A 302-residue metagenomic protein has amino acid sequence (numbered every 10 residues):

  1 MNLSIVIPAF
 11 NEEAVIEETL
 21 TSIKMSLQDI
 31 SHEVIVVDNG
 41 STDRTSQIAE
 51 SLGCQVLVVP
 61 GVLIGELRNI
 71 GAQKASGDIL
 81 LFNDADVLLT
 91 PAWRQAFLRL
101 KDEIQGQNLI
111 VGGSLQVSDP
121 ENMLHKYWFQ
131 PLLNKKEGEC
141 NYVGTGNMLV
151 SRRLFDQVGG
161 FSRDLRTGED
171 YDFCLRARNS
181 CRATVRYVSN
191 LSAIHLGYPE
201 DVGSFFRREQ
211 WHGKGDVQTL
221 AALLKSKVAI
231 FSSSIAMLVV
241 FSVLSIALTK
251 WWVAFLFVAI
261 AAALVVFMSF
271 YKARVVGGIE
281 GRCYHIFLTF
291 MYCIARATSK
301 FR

Functional and structural regions predicted by a protein language model:
E12-S26: Short, well-formed alpha-helical segments that are part of the catalytic scaffolds of diverse glycosyltransferases
S22, D38-S46, V87: A conserved acidic beta->alpha catalytic loop
R44, A85-L100, L175: Acidic donor-binding/catalytic loop of UDP-sugar-dependent glycosyltransferases, especially processive GT2
V59-A75, Y142: Glycine-rich, basic loop-to-helix element that forms the pyrophosphate-binding segment of sugar-nucleotide handling
L80: Short aromatic/hydrophobic "clamp" motif used to bind/position activated sugar donors
A92-M123: Conserved donor NDP-sugar-binding/catalytic core segment of glycosyltransferases
V117-D119, L133-V150, R166, A193 (+2 more regions): A recurrent flexible, glycine/aromatic-enriched loop bordering the glycosyltransferase active site that acts as
S162-D164, Y171-L224: Catalytic donor/gating beta->alpha subdomain of glycosyltransferases that bind UDP-sugars
